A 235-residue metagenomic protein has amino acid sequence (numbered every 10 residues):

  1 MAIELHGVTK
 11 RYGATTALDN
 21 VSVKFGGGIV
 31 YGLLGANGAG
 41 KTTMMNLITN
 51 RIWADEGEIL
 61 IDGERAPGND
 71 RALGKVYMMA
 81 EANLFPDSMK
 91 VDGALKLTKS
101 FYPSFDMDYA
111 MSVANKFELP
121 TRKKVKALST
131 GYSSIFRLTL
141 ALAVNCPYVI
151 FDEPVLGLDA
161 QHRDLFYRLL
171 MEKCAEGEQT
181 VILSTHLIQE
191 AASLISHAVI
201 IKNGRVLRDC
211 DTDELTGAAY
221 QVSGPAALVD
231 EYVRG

Functional and structural regions predicted by a protein language model:
T15-T16, D70: Short coil-to-beta microelement around the adenine-binding A-loop and adjacent beta1/P-loop entry of ABC ATPase
Y31-A36: The feature captures the beta-strand-to-loop junction immediately N-terminal to the Walker
T49: Helix-to-loop junction immediately C-terminal to a conserved catalytic motif
G57-G68: Conserved ABC transporter NBD signature motif
A80-R137: ABC-family P-loop ATPase nucleotide-binding domains
V149-E153, L158: Catalytic Walker B motif of ABC-type/P-loop ATPase nucleotide-binding domains
